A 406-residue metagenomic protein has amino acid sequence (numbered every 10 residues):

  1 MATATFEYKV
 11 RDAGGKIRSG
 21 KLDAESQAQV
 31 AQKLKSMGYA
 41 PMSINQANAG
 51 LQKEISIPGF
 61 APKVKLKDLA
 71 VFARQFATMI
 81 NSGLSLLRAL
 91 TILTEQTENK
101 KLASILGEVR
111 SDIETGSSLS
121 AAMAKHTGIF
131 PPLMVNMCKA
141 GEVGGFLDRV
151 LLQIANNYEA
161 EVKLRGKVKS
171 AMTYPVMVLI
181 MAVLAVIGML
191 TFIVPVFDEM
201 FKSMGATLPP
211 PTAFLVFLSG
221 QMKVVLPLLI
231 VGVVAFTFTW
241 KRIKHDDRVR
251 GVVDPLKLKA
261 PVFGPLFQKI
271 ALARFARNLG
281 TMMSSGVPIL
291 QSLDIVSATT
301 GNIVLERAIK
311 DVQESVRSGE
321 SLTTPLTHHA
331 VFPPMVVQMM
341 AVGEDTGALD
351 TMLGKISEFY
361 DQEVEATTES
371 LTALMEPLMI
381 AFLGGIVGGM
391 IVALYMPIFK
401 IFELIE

Functional and structural regions predicted by a protein language model:
M1-A73, A77-K101, E108-S118, M282-E306 (+1 more regions): Membrane-cytosol interface segments
A2, K33, N48-L69, A140 (+2 more regions): Low-polarity contexts
T5-E7, D12, R18-A24, E108-F146 (+1 more regions): Short, non-transmembrane cytosolic segments of multipass membrane proteins
F6, F76, L86, N99 (+7 more regions): Aromatic-residue hotspot detector
T78, E95, N99-L102, S111 (+7 more regions): Alpha-helix capping at helix-to-loop junctions
L86, E98-L102, F130-P131, N157 (+2 more regions): Alpha-helix N-cap/loop-to-helix initiation residues
A103-L106, K167: Membrane-interface alpha-helices at helix entry/exit sites of multi-pass transporters
